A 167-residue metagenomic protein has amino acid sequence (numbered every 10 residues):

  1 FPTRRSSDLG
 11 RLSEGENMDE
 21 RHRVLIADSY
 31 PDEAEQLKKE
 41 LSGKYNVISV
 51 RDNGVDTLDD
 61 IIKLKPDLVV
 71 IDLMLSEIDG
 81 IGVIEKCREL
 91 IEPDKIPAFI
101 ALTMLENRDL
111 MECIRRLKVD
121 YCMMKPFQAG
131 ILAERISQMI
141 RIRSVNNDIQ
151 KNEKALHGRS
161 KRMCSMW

Functional and structural regions predicted by a protein language model:
F1-S6: Short, small-residue-biased leader/transition segments that mark boundaries at the very start of proteins
L25, Y45-N53, D60: Short hydrophobic/Thr-rich beta-strand motif most characteristic of the beta2 strand and flanking loop of CheY-like
Y30-V50, L117: Two-component/phosphorelay signaling modules centered on CheY-like receiver
N53, D79-E85: Acidic catalytic/metal-coordinating carboxylates
D72-M74, T103: Active-site residues of response regulator receiver
G82, L105-Y121: Alpha4 helix (beta4-alpha4-beta5 surface) of REC/receiver domains from two-component response regulators
D109, F127-I136: C-terminal output helix
R141-W167: CheY-like receiver
